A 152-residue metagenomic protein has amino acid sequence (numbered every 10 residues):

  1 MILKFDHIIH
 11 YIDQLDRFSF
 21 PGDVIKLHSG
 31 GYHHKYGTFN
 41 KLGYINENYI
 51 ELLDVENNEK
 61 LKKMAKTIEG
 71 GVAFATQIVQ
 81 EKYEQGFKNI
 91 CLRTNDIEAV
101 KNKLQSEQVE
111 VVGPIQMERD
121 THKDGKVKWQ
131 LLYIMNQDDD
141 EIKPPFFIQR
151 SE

Functional and structural regions predicted by a protein language model:
M1-G30, Y36: Short, extreme N-terminal leader segments that mark the start of a protein/domain
L3-Q14, F39-K41, N46, K62-K103: Vicinal oxygen chelate
F18-G22, G43, L104, I148: Conserved active-site tyrosine of GNAT-family acetyltransferases
D23-K26, I68, Q108: Glycine-centered loop/turn motif at secondary-structure junctions
S29, D54, R150: Pocket-edge structural micro-motifs
Y32-K35, E56-N58, Q116-R119: Short, acidic/turn-prone active-site loops that include or flank metal/cofactor- and phosphate-binding residues
I45-L61: Short, structured active-site "lid" loops
E47-E51, L92-E152: Vicinal oxygen chelate
